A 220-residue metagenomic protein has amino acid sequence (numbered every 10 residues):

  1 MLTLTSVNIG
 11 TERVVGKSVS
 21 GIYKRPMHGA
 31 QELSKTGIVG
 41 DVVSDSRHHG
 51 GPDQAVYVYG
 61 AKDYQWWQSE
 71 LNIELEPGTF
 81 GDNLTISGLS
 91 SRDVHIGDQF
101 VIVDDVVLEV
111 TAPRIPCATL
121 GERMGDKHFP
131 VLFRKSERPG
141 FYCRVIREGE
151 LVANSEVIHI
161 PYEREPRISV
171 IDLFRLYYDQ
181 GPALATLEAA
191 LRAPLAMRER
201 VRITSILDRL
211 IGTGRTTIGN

Functional and structural regions predicted by a protein language model:
M1-E122, H128, Y162-N220: Electropositive, beta-rich accessory/interaction domains or terminal extensions that provide binding surfaces
I86-G88, G140-R147: Short alpha-helix capping/helix-loop boundary micro-motifs
G97, E148, V152-S155: Loop/turn positions that initiate beta-strands
K127-R144: A mid-sequence, solvent-exposed acidic-amphipathic segment
V157-P161: Short hydrophobic beta/alpha edge segments that flank linear recognition/processing sites
